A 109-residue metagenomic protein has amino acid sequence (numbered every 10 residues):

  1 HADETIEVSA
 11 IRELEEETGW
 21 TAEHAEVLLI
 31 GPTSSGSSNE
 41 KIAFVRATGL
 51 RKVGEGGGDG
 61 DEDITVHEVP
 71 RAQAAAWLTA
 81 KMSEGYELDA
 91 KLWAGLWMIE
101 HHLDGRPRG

Functional and structural regions predicted by a protein language model:
H1-R12, E16, L50, G58-G60 (+1 more regions): Conserved Nudix-box catalytic region and its N-terminal flanking loop in Nudix hydrolases and closely related
A2, S35-S38, A43, G60-G109: Nudix hydrolase/Nudix homology domain
I6-V8, V27-I30, V45, V53 (+2 more regions): Extended aliphatic helical segments
I11, A25-E26, A75, G95: Generic N-terminal initiation segments characterized by hydrophobic and/or small/turn-forming residues
E15, G19-V53, A80-M82: Active-site segment of metal-dependent pyrophosphate-handling enzymes, primarily the Nudix hydrolase catalytic core
